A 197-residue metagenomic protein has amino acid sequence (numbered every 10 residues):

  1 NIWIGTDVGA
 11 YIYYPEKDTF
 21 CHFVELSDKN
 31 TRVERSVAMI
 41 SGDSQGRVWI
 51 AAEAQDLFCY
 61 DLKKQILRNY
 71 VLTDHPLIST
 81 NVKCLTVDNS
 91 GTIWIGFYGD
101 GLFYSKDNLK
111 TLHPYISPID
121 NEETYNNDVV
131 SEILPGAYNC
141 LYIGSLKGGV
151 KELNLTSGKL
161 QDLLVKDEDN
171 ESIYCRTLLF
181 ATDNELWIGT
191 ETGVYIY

Functional and structural regions predicted by a protein language model:
N1-Y197: Carboxylate-rich, polar loop motifs that coordinate divalent cations or form catalytic acidic clusters
